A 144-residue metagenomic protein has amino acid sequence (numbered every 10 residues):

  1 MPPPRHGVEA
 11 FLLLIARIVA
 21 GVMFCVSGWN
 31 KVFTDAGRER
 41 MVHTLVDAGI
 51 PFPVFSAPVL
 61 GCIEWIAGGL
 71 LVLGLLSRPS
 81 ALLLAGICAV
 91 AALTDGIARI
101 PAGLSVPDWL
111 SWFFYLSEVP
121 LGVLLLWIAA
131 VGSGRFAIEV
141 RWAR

Functional and structural regions predicted by a protein language model:
M1-F33, R40, V54-C62, I66 (+1 more regions): Extended, low-polarity transmembrane helix blocks
E39-P51: Short juxtamembrane and helix-loop transition motifs at transmembrane-helix boundaries in membrane proteins
